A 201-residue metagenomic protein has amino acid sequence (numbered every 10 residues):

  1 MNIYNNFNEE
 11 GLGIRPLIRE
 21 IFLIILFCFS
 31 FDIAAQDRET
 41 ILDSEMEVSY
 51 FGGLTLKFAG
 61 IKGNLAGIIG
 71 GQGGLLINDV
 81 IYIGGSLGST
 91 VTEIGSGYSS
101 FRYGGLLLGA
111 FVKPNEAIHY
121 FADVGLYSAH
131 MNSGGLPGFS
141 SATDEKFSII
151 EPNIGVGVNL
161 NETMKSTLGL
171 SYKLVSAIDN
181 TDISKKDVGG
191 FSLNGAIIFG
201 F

Functional and structural regions predicted by a protein language model:
M1-I18: N-terminal secretory signal peptides that target proteins for export/translocation
I18-L26: Sec-dependent signal peptide hydrophobic core
S30-F31: N-terminal signal peptide c-region/cleavage motif recognized by signal peptidases
A34-Y82, G200: Short glycine/proline- and aromatic-enriched beta-strand/turn motifs that initiate or cap beta-hairpins
E45-E47, K62-A66, G97-Y103, T143-I149 (+1 more regions): Transmembrane beta-barrel outer-membrane domains
Y50-G52, G67-G71, R102-L106, S148-I154 (+1 more regions): Hydrophobic, lipid-facing positions within transmembrane beta-strands of outer-membrane proteins
L75, D79-M164, F199: Gram-negative (and chloroplast) outer-membrane scaffold detector with strong preference for beta-barrel transmembrane
D187-F201: Outer-membrane beta-barrel "beta-signal"
